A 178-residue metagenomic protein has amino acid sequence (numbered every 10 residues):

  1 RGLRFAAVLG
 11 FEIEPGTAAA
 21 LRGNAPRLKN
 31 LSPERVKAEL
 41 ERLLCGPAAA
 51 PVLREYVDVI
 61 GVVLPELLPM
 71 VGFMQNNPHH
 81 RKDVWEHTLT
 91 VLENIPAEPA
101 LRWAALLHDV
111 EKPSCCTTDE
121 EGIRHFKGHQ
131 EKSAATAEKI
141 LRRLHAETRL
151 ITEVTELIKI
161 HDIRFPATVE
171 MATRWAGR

Functional and structural regions predicted by a protein language model:
R1-L106, V110-G128, K132-I151: Glycine- and charge-enriched loop/helix tracts that form the active or gating conduit in phosphate/cation-handling
K132-R178: C-terminal structural cap/anchor segments
